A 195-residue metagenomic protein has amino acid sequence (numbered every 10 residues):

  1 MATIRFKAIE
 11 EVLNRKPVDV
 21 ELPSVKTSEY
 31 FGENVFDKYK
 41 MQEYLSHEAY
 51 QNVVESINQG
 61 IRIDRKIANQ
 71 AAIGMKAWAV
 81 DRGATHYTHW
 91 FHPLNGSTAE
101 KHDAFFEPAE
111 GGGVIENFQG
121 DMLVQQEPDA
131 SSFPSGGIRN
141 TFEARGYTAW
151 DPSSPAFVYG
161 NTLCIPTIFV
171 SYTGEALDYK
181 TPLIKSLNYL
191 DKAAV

Functional and structural regions predicted by a protein language model:
A2-V12, V18-S24, F142-S154, N161-I168: N-terminal hydrophobic targeting/anchoring segments and the immediately downstream early-domain regions of hydrolases
T3, T27, T85-T88, T98 (+6 more regions): Residue-identity detector for threonine
V12-G120, V124-F142: Histidine/acidic residue-rich metal-binding segments in metalloenzymes
G146-V195: Glycine-rich, acidic/polar active-site loops that bind/position phosphate-bearing ligands
